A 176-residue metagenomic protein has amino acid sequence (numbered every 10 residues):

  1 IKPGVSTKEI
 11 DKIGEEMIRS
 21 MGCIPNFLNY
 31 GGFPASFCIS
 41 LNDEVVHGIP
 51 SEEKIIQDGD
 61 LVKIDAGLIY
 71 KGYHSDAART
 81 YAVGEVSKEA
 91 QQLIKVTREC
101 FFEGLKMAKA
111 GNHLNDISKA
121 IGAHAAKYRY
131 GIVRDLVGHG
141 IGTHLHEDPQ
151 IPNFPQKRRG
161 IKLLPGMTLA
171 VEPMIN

Functional and structural regions predicted by a protein language model:
I1-N176: Active-site neighborhoods and metal-handling regions in enzymes and metal-associated proteins
